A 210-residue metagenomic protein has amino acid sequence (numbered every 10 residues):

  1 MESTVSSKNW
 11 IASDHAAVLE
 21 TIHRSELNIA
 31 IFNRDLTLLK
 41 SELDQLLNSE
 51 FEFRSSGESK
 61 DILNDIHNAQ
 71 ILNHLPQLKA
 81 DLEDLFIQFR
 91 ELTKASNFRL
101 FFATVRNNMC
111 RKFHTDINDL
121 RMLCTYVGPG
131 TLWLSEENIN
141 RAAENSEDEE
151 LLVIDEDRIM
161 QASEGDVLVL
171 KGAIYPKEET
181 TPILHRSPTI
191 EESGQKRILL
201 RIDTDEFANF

Functional and structural regions predicted by a protein language model:
M1-L72, P76-E83: N-terminal auxiliary "cap/dimerization" subdomain that precedes the catalytic jelly-roll/cupin core of mononuclear
A16, N108-R111, L184-R186: Glycine-rich, charged/polar anion/phosphate-binding loops that engage phosphate groups from diverse ligands
I22-E26, K94, A162-S163: Flexible, charged surface loops at secondary-structure boundaries
E26-I29, D119-M122, G165, K196-R197: Short, surface-exposed beta-edge/turn micro-motifs
N68-N107, R111-T115: Extracellular-facing segments of soluble proteins and assemblies that are Gly/Ser/Thr-biased and enriched in aromatics
A103-T104, K112, Y126-E136, S187 (+1 more regions): Active-site environment of non-heme Fe oxygenases that use a 2-His-1-carboxylate facial triad
N107-D166: Catalytic core of non-heme Fe(II) oxygenases with the double-stranded beta-helix
L152-F210: Catalytic core of Fe(II)/2-oxoglutarate
